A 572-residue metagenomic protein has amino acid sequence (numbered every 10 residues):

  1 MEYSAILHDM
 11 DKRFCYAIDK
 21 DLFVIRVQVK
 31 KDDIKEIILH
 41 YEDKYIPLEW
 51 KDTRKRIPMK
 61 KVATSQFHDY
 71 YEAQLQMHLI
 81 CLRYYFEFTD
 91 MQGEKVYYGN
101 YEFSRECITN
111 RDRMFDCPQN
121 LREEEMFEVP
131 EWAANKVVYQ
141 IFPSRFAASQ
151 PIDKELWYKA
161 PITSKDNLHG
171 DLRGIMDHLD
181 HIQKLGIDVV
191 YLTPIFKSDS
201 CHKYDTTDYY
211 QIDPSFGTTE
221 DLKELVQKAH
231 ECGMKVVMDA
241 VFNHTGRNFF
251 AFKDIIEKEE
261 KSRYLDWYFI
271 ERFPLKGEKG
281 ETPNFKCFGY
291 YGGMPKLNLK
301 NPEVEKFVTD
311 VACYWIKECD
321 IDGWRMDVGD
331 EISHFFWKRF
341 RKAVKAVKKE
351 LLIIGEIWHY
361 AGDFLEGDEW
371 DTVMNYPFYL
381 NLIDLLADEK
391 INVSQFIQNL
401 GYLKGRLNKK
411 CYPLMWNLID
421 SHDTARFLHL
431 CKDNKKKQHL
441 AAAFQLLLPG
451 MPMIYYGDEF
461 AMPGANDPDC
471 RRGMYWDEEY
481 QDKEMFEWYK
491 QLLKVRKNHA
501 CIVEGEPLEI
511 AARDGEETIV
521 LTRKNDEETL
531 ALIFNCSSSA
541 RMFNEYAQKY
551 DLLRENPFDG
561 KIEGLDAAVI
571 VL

Functional and structural regions predicted by a protein language model:
M1-V24, I46-V138, A148-T163, N167: The feature marks proteins involved in alpha-glucan
V24-R26, I510-Y546: Carbohydrate-binding surface patches
V27, I141, I182, L192 (+10 more regions): Conserved, mostly hydrophobic/aromatic
V29-K31, L82, F558-L572: C-terminal beta-strand-rich structural cap/linker in extracellular carbohydrate-active enzymes
K136, F142-D188, I195-C313, K317-E318 (+2 more regions): Substrate-binding/active-site clefts of carbohydrate-active enzymes
V137-Y139, V190-L192, V236-M238, W324 (+4 more regions): Hydrophobic faces of well-ordered beta-strands that scaffold small-molecule active sites in alpha/beta enzyme cores
S144, E366-D368, T372, P413-D420 (+2 more regions): Aromatic/acidic polysaccharide-binding cleft in carbohydrate-active enzymes
V226-M234, F249-E257, K317, D327-K410 (+2 more regions): Active-site-proximal helices and loops of the catalytic beta/alpha 8
